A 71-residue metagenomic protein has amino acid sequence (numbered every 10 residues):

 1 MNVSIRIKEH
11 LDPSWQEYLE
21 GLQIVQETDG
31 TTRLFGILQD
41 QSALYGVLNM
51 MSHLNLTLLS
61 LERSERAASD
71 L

Functional and structural regions predicted by a protein language model:
M1-L71: Long, contiguous binding/interaction regions
